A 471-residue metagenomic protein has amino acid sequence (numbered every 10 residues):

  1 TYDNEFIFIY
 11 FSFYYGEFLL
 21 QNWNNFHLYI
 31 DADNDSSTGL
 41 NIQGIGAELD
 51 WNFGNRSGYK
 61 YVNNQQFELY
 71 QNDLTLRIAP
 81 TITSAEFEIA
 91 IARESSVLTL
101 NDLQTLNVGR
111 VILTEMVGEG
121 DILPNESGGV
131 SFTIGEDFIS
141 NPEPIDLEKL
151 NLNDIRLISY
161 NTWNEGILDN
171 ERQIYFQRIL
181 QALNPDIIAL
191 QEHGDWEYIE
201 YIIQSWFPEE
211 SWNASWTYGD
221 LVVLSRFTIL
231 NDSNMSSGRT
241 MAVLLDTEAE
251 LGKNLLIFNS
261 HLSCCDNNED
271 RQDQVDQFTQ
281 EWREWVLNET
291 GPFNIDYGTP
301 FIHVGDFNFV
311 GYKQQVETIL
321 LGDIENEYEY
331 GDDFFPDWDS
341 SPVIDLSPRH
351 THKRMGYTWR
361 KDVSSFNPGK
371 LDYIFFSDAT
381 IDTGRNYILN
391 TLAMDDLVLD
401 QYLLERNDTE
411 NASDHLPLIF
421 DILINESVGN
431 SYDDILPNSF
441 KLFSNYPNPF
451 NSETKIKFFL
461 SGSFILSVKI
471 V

Functional and structural regions predicted by a protein language model:
T1-S57, E119: Surface-exposed, glycine/proline- and aromatic-rich loop segments on solvent-exposed faces across compartments
F8-F11, H27, R156-Y160, D186-E192 (+11 more regions): Structural recognition of the beta-strand scaffold that forms the well-ordered cores of secreted hydrolase catalytic
P80-D137: Ser/Thr/Pro-rich, low-complexity mucin-like regions that serve as glycosylated stalks/linkers or repetitive adhesive
D121, N125-E209, W216, D220 (+5 more regions): N-terminal, active-site-proximal structural segment of metallo-dependent hydrolase catalytic domains
D121-E126, N141-P142, N234-S237, L287-I302 (+1 more regions): Metal-dependent phosphoester-hydrolase catalytic domains
I155, R172-I188, M241-V343: Extracytoplasmic, non-cytosolic globular domains
Q191-C265: Structured beta-strand-rich core segments of catalytic domains in phosphoester-bond hydrolases
S431-Y446, F450-I470: Glycine-centered coil/turn sites that cap beta-strands in beta-rich domains
